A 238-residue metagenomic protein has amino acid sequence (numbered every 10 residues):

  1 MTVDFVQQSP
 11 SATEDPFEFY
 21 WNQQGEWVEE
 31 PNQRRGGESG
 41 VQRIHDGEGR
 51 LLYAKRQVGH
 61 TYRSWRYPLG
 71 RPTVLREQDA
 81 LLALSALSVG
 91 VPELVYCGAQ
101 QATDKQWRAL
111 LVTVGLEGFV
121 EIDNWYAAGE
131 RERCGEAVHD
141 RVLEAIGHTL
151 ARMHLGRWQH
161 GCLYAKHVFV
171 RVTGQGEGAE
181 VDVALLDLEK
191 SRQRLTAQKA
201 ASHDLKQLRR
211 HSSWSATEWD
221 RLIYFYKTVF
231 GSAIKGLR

Functional and structural regions predicted by a protein language model:
M1-A12, F19, E26-W27, A99 (+4 more regions): Soluble, non-transmembrane catalytic domains of enzymes that act on hydrophobic metabolites at membranes
E18-I122, A151, L155: Conserved ATP-binding subdomain of kinase catalytic cores across diverse folds
G40-H45, L52-A54, H148-Q193: Active-site acidic catalytic loop and adjacent metal/ATP-binding pocket of ATP-dependent phosphoryl transfer enzymes
G59-S64, A128-R133, D187, A200-K206: Short glycine/proline- and charge-enriched loop/turn segments that cap or connect secondary-structure elements
L69-P72, V138, A200: Alpha-helix N-cap and loop-to-helix initiation/capping positions
A80-A83, L87-G90, F119-G161, A165-K166: Conserved kinase catalytic-core helix
E177-R238: C-lobe/activation-segment region of protein kinase-like
